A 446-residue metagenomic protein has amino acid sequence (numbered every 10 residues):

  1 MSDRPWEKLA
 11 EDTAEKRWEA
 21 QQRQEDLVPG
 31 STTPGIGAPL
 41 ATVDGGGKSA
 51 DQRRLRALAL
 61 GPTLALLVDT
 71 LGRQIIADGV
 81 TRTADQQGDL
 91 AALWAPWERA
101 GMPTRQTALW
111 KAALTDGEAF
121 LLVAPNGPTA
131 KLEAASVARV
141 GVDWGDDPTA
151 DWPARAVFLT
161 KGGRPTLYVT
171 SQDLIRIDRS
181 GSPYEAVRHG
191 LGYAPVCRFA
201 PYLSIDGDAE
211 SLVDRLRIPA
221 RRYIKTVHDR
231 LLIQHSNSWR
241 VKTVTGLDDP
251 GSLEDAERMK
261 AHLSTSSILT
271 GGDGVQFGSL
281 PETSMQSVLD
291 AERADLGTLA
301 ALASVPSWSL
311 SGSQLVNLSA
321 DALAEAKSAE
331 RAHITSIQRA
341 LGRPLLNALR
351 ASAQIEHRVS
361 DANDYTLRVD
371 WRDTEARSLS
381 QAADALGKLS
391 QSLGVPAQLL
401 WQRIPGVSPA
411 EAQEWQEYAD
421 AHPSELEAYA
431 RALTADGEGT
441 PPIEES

Functional and structural regions predicted by a protein language model:
M1-L132, P441-S446: Extended, helix-rich architectural segments
G37-D44, N126-T129, L247-A261, A348-Q381: Charge-rich, acidic-biased intrinsically disordered regions
R105-A113, L121-L122, S284-S380, K388-S390: C-terminal amphipathic alpha-helical
L109-W110, A124, Q234-K242, S309-Q314 (+4 more regions): Short coil/turn segments at secondary-structure boundaries
T115, F120-E210: Extended, regular secondary-structure scaffolds
E185-E325: Extended, charged amphipathic alpha-helical segments
H235, V241, K327-L346, S352 (+1 more regions): Long, compositionally biased
L386-S446: Activation/maturation switch segments at domain boundaries
